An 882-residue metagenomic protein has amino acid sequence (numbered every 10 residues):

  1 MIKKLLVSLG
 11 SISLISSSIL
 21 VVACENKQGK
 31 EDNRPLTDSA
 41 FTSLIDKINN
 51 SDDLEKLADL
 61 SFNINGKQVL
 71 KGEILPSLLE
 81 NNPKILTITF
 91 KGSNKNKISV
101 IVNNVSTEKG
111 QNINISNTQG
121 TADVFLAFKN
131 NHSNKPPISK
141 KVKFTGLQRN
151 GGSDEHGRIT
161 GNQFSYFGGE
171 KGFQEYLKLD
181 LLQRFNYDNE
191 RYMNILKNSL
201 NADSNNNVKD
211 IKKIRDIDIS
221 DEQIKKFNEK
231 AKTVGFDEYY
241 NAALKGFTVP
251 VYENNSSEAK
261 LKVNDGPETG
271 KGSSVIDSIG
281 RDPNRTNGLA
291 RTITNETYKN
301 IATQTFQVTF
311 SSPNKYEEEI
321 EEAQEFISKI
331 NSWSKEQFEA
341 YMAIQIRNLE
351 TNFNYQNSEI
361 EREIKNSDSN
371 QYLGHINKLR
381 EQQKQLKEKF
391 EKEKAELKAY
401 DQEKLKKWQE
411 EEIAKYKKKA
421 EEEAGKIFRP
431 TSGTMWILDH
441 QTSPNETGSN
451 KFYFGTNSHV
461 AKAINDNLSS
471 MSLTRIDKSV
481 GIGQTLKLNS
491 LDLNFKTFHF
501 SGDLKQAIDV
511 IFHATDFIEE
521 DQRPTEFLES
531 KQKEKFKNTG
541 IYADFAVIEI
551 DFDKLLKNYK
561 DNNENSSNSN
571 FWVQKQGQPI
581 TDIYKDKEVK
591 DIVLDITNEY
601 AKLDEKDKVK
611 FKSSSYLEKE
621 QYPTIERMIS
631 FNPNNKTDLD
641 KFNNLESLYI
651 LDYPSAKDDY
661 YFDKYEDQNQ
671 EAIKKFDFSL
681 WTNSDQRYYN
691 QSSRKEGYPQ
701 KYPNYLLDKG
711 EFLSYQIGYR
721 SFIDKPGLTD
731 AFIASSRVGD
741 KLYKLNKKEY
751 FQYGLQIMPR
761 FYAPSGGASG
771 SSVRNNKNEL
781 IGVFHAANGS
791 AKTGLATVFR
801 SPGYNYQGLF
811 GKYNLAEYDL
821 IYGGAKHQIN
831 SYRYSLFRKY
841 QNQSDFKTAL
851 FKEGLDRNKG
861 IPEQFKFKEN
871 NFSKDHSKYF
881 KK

Functional and structural regions predicted by a protein language model:
M1-K30, V124: Gram-positive Sec-dependent secretion signals
D32-Q119, F125, K129-K882: Terminal presequence/propeptide segments associated with secretion/organelle targeting and zymogen/polyprotein
